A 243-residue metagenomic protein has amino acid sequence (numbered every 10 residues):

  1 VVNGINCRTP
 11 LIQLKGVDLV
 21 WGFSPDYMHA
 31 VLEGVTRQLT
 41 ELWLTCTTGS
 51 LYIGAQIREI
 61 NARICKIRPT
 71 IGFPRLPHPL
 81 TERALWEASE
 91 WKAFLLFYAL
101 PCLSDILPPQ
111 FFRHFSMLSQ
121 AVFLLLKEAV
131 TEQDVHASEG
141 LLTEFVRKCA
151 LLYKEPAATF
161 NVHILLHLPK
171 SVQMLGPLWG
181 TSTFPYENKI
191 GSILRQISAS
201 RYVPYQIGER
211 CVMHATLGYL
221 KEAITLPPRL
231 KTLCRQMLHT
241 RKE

Functional and structural regions predicted by a protein language model:
V1-A88, Q206-E209, R229-T232: Domain-level detector for long, ordered catalytic/regulatory cores in large eukaryotic signaling and trafficking
W43, I64, C102, L142 (+1 more regions): Hydrophobic, Leu/Ile/Phe/Ala-enriched alpha-helical segments that form helix-helix packing faces
Y52, Q110, D134: Catalytic cores of large soluble enzymes that bind and process phosphate-bearing ligands
I57, F115, D134-L142: Hydrophobic packing residues in well-ordered alpha-helices of helical domains and bundles
R63-I67, A88, F115, L125 (+1 more regions): Acidic/histidine-rich catalytic cores and adjacent linkers of DNA breakage/strand-transfer/modification proteins
H78-K127, L152-H239: Amphipathic alpha-helical/coiled-coil segments positioned at domain termini
L118, V122, S138-C149: Short amphipathic alpha-helical coiled-coil/interface segments
R241-E243: Eukaryotic chromatin- and chromosome-associated nuclear factors, especially histone mark writers/erasers/readers
